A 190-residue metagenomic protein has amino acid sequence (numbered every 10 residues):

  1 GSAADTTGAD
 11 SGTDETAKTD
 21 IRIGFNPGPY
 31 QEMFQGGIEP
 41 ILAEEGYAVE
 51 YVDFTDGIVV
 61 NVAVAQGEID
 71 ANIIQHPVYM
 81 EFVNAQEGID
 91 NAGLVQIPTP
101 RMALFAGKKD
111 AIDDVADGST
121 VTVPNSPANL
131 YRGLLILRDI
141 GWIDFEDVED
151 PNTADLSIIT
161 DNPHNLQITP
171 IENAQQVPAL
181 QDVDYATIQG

Functional and structural regions predicted by a protein language model:
G1-D20: Short, low-complexity disordered leader/linker segments with a strong preference for bacterial N-terminal type II
I21-F25, V49, G118-A128, L166: Second-shell loop/turn segments in exported
P27-E50: Short, polar/charged alpha-helical segment
P29-G37, V59, A63, E68 (+4 more regions): Extracytoplasmic/secreted proteins, especially bacterial periplasmic and envelope-associated proteins
Y51-V62, E149-P178: Short helix-initiation/N-cap motifs at beta->coil->alpha
D56-G57, G67, A71-E81, P98 (+3 more regions): Beta->alpha turn/N-cap motifs
F82-L94, K109-D110, D182: Ligand-binding "clamshell"
L94-I143: A conserved helix-loop-strand patch within extracytoplasmic ligand-binding domains of the periplasmic binding
